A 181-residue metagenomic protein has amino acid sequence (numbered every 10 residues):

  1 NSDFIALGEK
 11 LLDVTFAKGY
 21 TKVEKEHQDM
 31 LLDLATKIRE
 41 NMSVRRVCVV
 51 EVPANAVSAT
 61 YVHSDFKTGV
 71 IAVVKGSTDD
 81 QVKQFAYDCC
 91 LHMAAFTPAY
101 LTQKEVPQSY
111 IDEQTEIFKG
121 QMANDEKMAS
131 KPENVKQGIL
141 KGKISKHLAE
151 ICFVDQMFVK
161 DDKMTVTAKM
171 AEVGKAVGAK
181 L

Functional and structural regions predicted by a protein language model:
N1-L181: N-terminal assembly/interaction segments in proteins that build large macromolecular machines
